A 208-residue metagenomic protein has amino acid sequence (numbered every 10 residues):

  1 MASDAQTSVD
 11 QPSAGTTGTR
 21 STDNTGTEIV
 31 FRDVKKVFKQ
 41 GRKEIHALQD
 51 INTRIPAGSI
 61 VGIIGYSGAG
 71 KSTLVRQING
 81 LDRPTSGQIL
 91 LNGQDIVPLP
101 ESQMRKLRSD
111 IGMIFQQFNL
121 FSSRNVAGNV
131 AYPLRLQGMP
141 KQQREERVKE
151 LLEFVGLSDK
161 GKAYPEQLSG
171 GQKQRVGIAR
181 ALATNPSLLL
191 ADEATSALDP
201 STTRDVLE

Functional and structural regions predicted by a protein language model:
I64-Y66: The feature captures the beta-strand-to-loop junction immediately N-terminal to the Walker
N79: Helix-to-loop junction immediately C-terminal to a conserved catalytic motif
G87-D95, L107: Conserved ABC transporter NBD signature motif
Q94-D95, A131, R135-D159: Conserved ABC ATPase "signature" region
Y164-L168, Q172: Conserved ABC ATPase signature
N185: Conserved catalytic motifs of ABC-family nucleotide-binding domains
L189-D192: Catalytic Walker B motif of ABC-type/P-loop ATPase nucleotide-binding domains
P200-T202: Helix N-cap at the start of a conserved alpha-helix in ABC-type nucleotide-binding domains
